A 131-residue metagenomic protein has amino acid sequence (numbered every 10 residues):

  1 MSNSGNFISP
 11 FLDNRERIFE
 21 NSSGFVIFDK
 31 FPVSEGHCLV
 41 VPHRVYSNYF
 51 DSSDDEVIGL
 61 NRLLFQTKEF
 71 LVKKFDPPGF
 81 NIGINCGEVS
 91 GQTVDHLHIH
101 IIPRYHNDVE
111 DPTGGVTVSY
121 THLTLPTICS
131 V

Functional and structural regions predicted by a protein language model:
M1-R44: Active-site microenvironments that recognize anionic phosphate/pyrophosphate groups
L39-N61: Short histidine-centered catalytic/ligand-binding loop motif
P42, H96-I102, H122: Histidine-centered divalent metal-coordination motifs
E56-K74: Long, well-ordered alpha-helical scaffolding segments within enzyme catalytic domains, especially pronounced
F75-G87: A short glycine-rich, hydrophobically flanked beta-strand micro-motif that places a catalytic Asp/Glu for divalent metal
G87-V94, E110: Acidic pyrophosphate-coordinating catalytic loop
R104-V109: C-terminal structural segments of small proteins and small subunits
T121-T127: Conserved small/polar residues in nucleotide/adenosyl-binding loops
